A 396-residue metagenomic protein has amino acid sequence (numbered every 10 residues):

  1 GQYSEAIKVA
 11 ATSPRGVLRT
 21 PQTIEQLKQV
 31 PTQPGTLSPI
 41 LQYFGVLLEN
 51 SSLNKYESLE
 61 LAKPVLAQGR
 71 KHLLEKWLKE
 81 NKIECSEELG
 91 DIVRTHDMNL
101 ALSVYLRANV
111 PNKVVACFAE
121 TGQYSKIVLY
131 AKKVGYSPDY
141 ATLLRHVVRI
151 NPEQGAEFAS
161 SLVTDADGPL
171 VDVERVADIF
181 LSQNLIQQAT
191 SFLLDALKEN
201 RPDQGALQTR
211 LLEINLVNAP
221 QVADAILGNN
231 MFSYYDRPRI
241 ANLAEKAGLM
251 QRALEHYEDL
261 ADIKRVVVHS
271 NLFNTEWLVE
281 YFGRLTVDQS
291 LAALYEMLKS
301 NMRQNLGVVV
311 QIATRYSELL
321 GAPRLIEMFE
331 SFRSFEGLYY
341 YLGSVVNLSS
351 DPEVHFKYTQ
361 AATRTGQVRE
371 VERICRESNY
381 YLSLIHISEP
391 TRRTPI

Functional and structural regions predicted by a protein language model:
G1-S388, R392: Extended alpha-helical assembly domains of large eukaryotic scaffold proteins
